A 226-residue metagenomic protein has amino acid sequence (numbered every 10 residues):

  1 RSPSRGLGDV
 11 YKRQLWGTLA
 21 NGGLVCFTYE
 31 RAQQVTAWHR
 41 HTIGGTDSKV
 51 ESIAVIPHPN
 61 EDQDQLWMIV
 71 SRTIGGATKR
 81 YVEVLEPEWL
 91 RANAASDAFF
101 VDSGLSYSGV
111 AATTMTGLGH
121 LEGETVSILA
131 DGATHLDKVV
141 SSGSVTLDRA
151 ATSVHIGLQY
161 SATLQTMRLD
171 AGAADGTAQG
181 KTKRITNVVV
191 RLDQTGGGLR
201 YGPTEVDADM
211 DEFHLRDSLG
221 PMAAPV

Functional and structural regions predicted by a protein language model:
R1-Y11: Single conserved hydrophobic/aromatic residue that forms the stacking wall/gate of nucleotide- or nucleobase-binding
K12-T18, D64-S71: Short beta-strand elements that form the blades of beta-propeller/WD-repeat-like and other beta-sheet-rich scaffold
N21-T28, T73-W89: Structural motif
Q34-H58: Conserved blade-ending motifs and adjacent loop-strand segments that build the rim/top face of beta-propeller domains
S141-T177: Surface-exposed interaction regions enriched in Ser/Thr/Asp/Glu that occur as long low-complexity tracts or repetitive
L147-D148, D217-V226: Beta-sandwich interaction modules
K183-T195: A short beta-strand element within beta-rich, extracytoplasmic domains of secreted/secretory-pathway proteins
G198-E212: Short, surface-exposed beta-strand/strand-loop-strand elements in extracellular ectodomains
